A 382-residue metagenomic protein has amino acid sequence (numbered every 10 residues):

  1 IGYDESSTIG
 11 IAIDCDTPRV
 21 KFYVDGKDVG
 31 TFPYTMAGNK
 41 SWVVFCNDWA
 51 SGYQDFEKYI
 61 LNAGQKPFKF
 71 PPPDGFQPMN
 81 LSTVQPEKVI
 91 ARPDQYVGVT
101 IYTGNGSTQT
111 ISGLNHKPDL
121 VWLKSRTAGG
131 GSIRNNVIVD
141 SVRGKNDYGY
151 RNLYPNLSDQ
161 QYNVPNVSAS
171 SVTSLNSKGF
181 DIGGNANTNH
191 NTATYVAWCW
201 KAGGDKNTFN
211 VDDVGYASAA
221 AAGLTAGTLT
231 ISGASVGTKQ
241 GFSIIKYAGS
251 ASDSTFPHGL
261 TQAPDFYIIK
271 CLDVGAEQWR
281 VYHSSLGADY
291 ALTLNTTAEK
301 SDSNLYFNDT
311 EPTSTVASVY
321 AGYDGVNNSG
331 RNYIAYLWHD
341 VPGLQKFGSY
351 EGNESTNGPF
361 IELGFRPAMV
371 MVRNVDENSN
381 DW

Functional and structural regions predicted by a protein language model:
I1-W382: Surface-exposed molecular-recognition determinants
